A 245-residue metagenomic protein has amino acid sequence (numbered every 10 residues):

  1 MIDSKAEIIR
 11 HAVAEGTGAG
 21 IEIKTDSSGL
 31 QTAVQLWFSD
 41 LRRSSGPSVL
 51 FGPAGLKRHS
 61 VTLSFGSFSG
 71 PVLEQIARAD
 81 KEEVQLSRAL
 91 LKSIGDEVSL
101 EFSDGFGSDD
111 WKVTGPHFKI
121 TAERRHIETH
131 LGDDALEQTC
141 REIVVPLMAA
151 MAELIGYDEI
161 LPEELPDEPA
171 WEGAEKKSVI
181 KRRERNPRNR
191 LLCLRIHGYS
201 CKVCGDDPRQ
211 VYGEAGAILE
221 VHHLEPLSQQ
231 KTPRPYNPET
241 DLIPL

Functional and structural regions predicted by a protein language model:
M1-A135: General detector of N-terminal leader/presequence modules that precede the first folded domain
R10, S87-K92, R141-M148, R190-L191: Generic detector of well-ordered alpha-helical segments enriched in charged/polar residues, highlighting helical
V13-T17, M151-I155, H197: Generic secondary-structure transition motif, activating predominantly at the C-termini of alpha-helices
E97-R188: A boundary/linker detector
P162-G216, T232-T240: Short, charged surface segments at domain edges that flank catalytic/cofactor-binding sites
V221-L224: Histidine-centered catalytic micro-motifs used for acid/base chemistry in nuclease and nucleotide-processing active
Q229: Ferredoxin-type iron-sulfur electron-transfer modules in oxidoreductases and energy-metabolism complexes
L242-L245: Short Cys/His-centered divalent metal-binding micro-motifs
